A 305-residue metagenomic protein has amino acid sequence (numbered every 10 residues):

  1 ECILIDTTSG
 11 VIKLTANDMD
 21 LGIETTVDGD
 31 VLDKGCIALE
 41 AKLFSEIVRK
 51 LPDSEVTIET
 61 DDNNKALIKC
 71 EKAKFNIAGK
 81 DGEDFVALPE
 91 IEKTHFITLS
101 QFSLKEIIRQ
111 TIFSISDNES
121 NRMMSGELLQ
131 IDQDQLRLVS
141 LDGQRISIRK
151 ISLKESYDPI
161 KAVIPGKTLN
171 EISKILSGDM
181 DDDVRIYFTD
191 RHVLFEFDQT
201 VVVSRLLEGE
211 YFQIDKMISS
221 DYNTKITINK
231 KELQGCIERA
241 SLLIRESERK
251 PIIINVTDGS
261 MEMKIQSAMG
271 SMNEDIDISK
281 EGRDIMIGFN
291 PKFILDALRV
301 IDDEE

Functional and structural regions predicted by a protein language model:
E1-E305: Structural preference for solvent-exposed beta-strand-turn elements and adjacent flexible terminal/loop segments within
